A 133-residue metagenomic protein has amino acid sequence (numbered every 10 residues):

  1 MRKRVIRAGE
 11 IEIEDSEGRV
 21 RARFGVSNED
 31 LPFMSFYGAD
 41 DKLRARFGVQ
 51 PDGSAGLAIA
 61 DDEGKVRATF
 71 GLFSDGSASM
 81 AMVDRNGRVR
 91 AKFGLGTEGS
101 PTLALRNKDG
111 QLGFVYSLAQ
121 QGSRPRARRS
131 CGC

Functional and structural regions predicted by a protein language model:
M1-R129, C133: Parallel beta-helix/beta-solenoid repeats that form elongated, surface-exposed shafts/blades used for receptor binding
